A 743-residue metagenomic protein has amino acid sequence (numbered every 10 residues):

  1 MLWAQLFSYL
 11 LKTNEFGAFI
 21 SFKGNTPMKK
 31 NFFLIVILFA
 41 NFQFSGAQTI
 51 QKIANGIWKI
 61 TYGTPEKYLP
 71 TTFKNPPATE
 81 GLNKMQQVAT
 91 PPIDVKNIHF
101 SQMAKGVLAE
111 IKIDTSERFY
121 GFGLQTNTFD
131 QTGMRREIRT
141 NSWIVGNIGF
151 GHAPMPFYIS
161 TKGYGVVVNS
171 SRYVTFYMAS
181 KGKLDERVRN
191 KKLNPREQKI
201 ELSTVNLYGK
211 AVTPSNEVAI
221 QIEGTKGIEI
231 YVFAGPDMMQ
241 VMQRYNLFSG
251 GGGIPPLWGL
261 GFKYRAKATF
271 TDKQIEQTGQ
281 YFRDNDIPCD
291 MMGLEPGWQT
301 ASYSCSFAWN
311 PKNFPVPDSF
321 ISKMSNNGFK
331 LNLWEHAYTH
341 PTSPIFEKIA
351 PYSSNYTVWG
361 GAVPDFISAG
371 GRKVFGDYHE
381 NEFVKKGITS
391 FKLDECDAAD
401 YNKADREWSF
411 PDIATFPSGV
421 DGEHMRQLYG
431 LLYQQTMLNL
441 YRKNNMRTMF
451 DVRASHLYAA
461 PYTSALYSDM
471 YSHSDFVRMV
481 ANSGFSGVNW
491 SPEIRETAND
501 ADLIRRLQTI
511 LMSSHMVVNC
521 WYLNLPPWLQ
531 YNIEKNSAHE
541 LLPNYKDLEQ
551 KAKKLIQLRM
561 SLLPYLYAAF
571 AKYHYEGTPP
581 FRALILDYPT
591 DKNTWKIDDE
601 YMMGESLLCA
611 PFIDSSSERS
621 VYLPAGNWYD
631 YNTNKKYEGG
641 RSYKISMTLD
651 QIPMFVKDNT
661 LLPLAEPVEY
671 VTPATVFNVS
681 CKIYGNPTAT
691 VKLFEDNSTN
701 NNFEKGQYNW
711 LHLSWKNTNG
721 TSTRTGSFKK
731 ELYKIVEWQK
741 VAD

Functional and structural regions predicted by a protein language model:
M1-L2, Y9, K23, V88 (+4 more regions): Generic N-terminal simple sequence motifs
M1-Q51: Bacterial Sec-dependent N-terminal signal peptides
Q5-L6, P27-M28, F44, E66 (+7 more regions): Generic low-complexity segments that are intrinsically disordered, proline-rich and/or Lys/Arg-biased
L11, F16, P27, F33 (+9 more regions): Intrinsic disorder/low-complexity detector
L11-N14, F22-G24, M28-K30, A40 (+6 more regions): Generic cytosolic/nucleocytoplasmic N-terminal low-complexity/intrinsically disordered segments
T13, G24, K30, A40 (+11 more regions): Intrinsic-disorder/low-complexity regions
T49-Q651, T699-N702: Catalytic-domain carbohydrate-binding cleft regions of carbohydrate-active enzymes
V656-D743: Accessory, solvent-exposed terminal regions and/or long lumenal/extracellular loops of proteins
